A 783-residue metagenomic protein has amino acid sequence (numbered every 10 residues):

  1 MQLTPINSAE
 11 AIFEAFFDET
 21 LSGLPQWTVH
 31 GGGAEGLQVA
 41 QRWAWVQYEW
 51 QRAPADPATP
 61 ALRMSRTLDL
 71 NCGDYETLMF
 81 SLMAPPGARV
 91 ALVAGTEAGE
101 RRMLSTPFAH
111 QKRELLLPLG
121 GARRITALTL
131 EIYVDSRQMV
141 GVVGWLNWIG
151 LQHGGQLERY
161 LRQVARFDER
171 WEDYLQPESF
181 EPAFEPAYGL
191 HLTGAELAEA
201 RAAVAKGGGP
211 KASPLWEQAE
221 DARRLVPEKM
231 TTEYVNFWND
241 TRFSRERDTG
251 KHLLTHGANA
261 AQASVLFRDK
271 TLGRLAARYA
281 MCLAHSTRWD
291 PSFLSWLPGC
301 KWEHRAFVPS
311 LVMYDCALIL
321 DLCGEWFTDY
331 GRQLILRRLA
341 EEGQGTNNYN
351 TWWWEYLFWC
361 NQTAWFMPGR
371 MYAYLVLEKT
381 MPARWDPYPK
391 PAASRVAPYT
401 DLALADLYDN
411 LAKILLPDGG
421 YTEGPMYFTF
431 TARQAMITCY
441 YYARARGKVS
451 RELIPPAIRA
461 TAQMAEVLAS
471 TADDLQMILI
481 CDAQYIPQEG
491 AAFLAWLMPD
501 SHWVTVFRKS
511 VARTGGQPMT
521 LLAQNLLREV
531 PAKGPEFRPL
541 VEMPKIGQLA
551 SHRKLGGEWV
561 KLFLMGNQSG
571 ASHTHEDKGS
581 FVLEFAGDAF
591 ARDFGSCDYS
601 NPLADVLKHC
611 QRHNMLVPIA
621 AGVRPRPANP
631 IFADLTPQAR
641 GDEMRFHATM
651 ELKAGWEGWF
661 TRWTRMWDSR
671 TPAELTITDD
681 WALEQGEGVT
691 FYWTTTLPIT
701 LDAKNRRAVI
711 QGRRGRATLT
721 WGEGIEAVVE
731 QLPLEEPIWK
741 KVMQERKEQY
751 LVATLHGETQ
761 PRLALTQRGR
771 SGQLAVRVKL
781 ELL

Functional and structural regions predicted by a protein language model:
M1-G33, Y160-E169: Extracellular carbohydrate-recognition regions
Q2-T4, Y133-E178: Extracellular polysaccharide-targeting segments
Y48-R124, Y133, M139-W145: Extracellular ligand-binding interfaces
D74-E76, A88, Q111-R113, R124 (+10 more regions): Residues that flank catalytic or metal-binding motifs in active/ligand-binding sites
T77, A127-T129, T676: Short, conserved beta-strand segments of beta-strand-rich sandwich/propeller modules, principally
V164-T241: Low-complexity, Ser/Thr/Pro/Gly-enriched N-terminal "stalk/linker" regions
E185, L197, R201-A205, K211-S213 (+2 more regions): Aromatic-lined, polymer-binding surfaces characteristic of secreted/periplasmic polysaccharide-degrading enzymes
T422-L783: Extended polysaccharide-engagement surfaces of secreted carbohydrate-active enzymes
